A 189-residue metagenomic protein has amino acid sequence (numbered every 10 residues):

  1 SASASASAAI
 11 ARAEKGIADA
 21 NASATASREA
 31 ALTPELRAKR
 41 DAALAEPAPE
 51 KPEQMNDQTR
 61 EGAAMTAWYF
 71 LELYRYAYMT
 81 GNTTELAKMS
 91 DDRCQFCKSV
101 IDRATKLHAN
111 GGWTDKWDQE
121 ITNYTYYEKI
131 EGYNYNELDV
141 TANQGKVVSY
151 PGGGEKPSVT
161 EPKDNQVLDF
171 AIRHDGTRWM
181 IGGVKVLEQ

Functional and structural regions predicted by a protein language model:
S1-A11, A18, A22, E128-Q189: Exposed beta-sheet edge and beta->alpha loop/turn motif
S1-G62: Juxtamembrane and targeting peptides
A38-D115: Core segments of small alpha/beta cavity-forming domains
P52, R75, T83, W113 (+3 more regions): Generic structural signal for short, flexible, solvent-exposed coil/loop and linker residues
N110-Y127: A short, amphipathic edge element
